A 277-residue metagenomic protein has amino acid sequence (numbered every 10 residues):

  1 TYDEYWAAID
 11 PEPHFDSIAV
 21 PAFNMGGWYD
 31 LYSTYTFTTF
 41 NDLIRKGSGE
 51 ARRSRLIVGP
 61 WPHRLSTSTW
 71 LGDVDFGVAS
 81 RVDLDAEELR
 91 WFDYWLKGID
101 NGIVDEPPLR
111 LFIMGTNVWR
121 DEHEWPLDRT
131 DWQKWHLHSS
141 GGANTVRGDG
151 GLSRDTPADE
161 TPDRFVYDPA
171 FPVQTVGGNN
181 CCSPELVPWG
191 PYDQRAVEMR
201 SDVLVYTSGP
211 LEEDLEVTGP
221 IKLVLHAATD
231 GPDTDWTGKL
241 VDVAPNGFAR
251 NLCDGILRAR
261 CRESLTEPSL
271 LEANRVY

Functional and structural regions predicted by a protein language model:
T1-I103: Active-site-proximal cap/loop segments of hydrolase catalytic domains
D73-Y277: C-terminal, loop-rich substrate-recognition/catalytic regions characterized by aromatic stacking residues
